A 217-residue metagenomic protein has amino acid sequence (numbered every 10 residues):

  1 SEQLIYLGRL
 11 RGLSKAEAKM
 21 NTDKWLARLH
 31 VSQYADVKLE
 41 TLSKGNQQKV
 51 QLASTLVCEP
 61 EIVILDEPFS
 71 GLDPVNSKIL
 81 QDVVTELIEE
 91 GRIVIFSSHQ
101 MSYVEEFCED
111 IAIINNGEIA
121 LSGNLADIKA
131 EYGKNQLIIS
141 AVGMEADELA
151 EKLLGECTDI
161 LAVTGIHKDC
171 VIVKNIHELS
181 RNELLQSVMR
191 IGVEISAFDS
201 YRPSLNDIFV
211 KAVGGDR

Functional and structural regions predicted by a protein language model:
S1-N115, L121: ABC transporter nucleotide-binding domains
R11, Y132, C157, G192 (+1 more regions): Conserved NTP-handling cores and scaffolds of large molecular machines
A18, I79, E145-A146, S180: Residue-level preference for nonpolar/small residues embedded in alpha-helices
L26, A53, K129, F209-V210: Conserved protein kinase catalytic domain
D36, Q47, S122, A146-D147 (+1 more regions): Structural motif corresponding to alpha-helix initiation and N-cap regions
D82-N175: ABC transporter nucleotide-binding domain
I176-R217: C-terminal coupling/interaction segments
